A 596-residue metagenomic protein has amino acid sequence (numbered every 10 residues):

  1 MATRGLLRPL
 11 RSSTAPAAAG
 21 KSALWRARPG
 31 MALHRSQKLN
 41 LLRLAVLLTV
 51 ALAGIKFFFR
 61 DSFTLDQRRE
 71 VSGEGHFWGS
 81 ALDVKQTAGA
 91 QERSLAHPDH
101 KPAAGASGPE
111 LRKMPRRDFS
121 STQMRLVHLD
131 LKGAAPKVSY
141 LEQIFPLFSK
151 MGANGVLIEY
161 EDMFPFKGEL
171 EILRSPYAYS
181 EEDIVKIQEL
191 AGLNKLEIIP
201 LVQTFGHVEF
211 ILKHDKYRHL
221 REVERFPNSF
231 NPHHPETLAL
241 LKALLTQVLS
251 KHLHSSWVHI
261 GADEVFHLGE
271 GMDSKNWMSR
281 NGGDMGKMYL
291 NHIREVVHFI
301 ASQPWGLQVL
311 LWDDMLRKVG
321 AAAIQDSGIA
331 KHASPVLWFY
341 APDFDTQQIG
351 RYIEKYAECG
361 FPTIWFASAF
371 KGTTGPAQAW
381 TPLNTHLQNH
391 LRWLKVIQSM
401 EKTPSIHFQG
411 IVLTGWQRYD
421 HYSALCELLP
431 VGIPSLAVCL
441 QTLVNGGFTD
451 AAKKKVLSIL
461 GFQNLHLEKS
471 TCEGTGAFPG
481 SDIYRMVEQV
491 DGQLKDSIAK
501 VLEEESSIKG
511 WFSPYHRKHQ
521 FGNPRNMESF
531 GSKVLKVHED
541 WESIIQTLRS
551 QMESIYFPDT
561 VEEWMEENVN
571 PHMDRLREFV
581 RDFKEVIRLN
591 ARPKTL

Functional and structural regions predicted by a protein language model:
M1-A18: N-terminal targeting leaders characterized by basic, low-complexity, disordered sequences that direct proteins
A2, R8, W25, A32-R60 (+12 more regions): Substrate-binding groove of N-acetylhexosamine-processing glycoside hydrolases
S13-M31: Membrane-proximal N-terminal segments immediately preceding the first transmembrane helix
R60-Q67: Intrinsically disordered, low-complexity serine/threonine- and proline-rich regulatory tails
E70-R93: Short extracytoplasmic/periplasmic juxtamembrane "stem" segments immediately C-terminal to an N-terminal membrane anchor
S120-W312: Substrate-binding cleft of carbohydrate-active enzyme catalytic domains
